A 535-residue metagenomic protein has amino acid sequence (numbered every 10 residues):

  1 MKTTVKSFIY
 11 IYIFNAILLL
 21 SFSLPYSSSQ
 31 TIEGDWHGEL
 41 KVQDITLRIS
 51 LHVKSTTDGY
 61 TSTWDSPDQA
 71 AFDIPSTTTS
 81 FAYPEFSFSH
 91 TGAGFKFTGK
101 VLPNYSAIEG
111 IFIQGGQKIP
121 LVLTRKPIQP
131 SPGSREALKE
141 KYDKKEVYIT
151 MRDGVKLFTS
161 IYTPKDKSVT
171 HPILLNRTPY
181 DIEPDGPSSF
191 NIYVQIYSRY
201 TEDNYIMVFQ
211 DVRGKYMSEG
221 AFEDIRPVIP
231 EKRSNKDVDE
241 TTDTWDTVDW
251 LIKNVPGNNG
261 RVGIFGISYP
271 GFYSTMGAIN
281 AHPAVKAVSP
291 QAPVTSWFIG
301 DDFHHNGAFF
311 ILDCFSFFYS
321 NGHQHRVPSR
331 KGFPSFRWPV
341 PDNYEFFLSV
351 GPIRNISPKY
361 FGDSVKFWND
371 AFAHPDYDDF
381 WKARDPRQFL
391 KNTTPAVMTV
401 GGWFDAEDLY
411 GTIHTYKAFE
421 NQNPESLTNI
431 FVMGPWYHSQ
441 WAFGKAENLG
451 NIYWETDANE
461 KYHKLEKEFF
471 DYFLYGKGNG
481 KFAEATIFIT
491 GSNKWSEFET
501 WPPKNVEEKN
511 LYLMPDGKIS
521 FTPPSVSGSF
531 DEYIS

Functional and structural regions predicted by a protein language model:
Q30-P103, E109-I119: Central antiparallel beta-sheet cores of small beta-barrel/beta-sandwich binding domains
S131-K167: N-terminal cap/lid segment of alpha/beta-hydrolase-fold proteins
K165-K253, F303, F443-Y453: Cap/lid segment of the alpha/beta-hydrolase catalytic domain
F190-V194, E202, D224-P230, S234-D237 (+2 more regions): Accessory cap/linker subdomain of secreted extracellular hydrolases
P256-S268: Alpha/beta-hydrolase fold nucleophile elbow
R337-P339, E345-R354, N448-S535: C-terminal, loop-rich substrate-recognition/catalytic regions characterized by aromatic stacking residues
T399-G401: Short beta-strand/loop motif that positions the catalytic acidic residue of the alpha/beta-hydrolase fold
Y410-N429: Active-site-adjacent alpha-helix of alpha/beta-hydrolase-fold enzymes
